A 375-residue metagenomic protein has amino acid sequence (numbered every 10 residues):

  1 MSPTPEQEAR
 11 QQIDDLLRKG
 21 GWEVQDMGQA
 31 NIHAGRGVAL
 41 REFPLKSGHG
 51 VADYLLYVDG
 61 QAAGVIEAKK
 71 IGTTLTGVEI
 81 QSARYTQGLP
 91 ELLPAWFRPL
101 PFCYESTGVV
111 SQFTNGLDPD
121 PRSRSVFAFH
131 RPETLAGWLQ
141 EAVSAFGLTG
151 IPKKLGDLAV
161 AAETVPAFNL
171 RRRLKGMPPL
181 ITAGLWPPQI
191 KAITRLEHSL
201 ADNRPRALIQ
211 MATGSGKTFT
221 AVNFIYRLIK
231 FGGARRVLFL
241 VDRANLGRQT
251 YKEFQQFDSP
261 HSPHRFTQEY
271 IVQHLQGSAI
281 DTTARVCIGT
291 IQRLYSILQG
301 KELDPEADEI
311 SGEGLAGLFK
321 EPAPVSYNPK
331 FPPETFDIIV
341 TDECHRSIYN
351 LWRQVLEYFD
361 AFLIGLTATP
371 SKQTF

Functional and structural regions predicted by a protein language model:
M1-R236, A244-P263, T282-V286, Q292 (+3 more regions): ATP-dependent helicase/translocase motor core
G72-T74, G247, C344-I348, K372-Q373: Catalytic P-loop NTPase motifs of RecA-like helicase/translocase cores
L185, F239, T341: Conserved SAM-binding loop
D242, E343, A368: Conserved H-loop
A244, F266-G277, I291-S296: Conserved helicase motor
T250, L298-G300, C344-R353: Conserved ATPase-coupling elements of RecA-like P-loop NTPase cores
T290, D342-E343: Walker B catalytic acidic pair
R346-F375: Post-DEXD/H (motif II) to motif III coupling segment of the RecA-like Helicase ATP-binding lobe
